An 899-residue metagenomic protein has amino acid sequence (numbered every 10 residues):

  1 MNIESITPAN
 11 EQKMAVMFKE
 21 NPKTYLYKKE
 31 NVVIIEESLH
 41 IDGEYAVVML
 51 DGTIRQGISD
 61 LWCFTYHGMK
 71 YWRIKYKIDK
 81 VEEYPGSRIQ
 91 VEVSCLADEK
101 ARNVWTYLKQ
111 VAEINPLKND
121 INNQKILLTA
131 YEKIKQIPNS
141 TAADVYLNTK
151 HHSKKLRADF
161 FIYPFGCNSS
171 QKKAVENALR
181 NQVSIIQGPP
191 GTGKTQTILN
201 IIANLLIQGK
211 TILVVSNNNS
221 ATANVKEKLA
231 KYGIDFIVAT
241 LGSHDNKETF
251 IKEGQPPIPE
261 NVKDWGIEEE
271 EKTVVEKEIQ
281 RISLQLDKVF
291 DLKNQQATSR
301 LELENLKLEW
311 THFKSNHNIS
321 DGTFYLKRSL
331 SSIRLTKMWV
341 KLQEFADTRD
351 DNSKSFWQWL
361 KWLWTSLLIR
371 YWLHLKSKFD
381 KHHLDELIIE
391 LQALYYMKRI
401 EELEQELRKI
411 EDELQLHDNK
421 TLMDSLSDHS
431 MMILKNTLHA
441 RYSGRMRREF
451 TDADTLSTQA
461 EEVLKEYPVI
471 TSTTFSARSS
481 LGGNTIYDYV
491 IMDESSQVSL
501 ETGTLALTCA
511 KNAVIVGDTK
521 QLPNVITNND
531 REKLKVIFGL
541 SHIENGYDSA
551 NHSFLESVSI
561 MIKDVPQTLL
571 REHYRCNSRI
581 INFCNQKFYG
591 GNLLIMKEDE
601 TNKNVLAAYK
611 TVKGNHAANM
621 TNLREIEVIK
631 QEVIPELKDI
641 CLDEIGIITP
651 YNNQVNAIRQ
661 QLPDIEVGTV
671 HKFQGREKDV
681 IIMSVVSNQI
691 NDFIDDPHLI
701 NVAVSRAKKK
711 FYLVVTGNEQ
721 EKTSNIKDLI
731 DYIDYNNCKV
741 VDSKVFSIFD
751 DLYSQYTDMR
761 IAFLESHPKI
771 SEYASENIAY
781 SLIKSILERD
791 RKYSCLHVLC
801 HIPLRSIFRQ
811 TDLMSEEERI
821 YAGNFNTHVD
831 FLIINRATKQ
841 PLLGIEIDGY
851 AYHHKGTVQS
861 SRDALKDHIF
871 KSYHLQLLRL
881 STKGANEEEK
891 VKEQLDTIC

Functional and structural regions predicted by a protein language model:
M1-L50, F236, S243-E248, K252-Q415: Charged C-terminal transducer/switch regions of large nucleotide-driven machines
P22-Y27, V32, E37, G43-V47 (+3 more regions): Pre-P-loop entry segment of helicase/translocase ATPase cores
S59-F64, K77-I78, H151-K263, T323-D351 (+2 more regions): ASCE P-loop NTPase helicase motor core
D98-G166, L342-I486: Conserved helicase NTPase catalytic core signature
T485-I491, R676-S687, V702, K710-L713: A short beta-strand element within the Helicase C-terminal
D530-T568, I690-D790, S794: Helicase C-terminal subdomain and adjacent C-terminal extension
G590-Q661: Conserved helicase/translocase motor-coupling segment
F746-C899: Nucleic-acid endo/exonuclease domains
